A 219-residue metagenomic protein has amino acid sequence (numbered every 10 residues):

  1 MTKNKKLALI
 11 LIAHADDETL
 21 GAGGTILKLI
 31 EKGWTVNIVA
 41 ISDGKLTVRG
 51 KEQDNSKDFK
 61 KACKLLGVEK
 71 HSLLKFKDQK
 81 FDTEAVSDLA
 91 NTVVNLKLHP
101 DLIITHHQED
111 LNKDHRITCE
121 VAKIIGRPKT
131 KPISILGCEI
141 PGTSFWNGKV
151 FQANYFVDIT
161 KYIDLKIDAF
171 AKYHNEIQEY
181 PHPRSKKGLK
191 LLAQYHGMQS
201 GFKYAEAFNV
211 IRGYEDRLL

Functional and structural regions predicted by a protein language model:
M1-H99, P128, P132: Active-site rim/loop-helix segments in enzyme catalytic domains that contact anionic ligands
M1-K3, A62, L66, L102 (+2 more regions): The feature marks non-catalytic terminal segments
D16, S42, F59, H71 (+5 more regions): Divalent metal-coordination and catalytic microenvironments
V39, C138-E139: Alpha/beta-hydrolase-fold catalytic nucleophile elbow
V48-K51, V86, R116, W146-Q152: Short aromatic-enriched loop/helix-cap "lid" or pocket-rim segments at secondary-structure transitions that line
V68, N91-E109, H115-C119: Proline-aspartate-enriched helix->loop->beta-strand connector
K77-T83, Q108-D110, I177: Surface-exposed cleft-lining segments at the edges of enzyme active sites
N112, I117-P132: A mobile, often basic/glycine-rich helix-loop segment that functions as the active-site lid/recognition loop
